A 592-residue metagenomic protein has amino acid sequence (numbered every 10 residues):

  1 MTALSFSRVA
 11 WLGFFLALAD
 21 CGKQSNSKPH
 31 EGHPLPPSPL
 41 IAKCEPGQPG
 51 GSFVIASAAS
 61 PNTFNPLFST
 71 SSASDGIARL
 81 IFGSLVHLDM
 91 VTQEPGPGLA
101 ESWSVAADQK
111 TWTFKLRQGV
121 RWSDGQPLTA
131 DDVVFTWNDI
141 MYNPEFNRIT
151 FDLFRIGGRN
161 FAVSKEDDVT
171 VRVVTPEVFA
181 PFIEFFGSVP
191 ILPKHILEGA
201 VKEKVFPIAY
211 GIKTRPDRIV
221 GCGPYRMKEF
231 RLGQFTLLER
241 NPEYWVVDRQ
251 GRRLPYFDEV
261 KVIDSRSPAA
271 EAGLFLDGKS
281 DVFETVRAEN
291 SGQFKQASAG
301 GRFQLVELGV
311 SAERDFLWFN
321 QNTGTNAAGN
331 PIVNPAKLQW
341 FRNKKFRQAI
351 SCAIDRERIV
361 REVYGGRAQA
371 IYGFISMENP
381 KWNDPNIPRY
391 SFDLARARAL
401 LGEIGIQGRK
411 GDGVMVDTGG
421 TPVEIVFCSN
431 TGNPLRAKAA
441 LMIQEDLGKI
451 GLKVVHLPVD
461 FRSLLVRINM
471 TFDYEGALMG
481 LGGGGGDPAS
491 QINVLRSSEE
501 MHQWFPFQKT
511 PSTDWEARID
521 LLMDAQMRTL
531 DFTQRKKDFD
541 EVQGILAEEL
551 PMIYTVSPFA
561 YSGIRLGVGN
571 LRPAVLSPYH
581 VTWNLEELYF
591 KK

Functional and structural regions predicted by a protein language model:
M1-S5: N-terminal secretory signal peptides that target proteins for export/translocation
R8-D20: Bacterial N-terminal signal peptides
C21-E45, V91, T113, R117-I149 (+8 more regions): Extracytoplasmic/periplasmic ligand-capture domains
P37-L40, F53-A107, N138, V220-C222: N-terminal lobe/hinge region of extracytoplasmic solute-binding protein
P39-L40, A59-D75, L99, Q126 (+7 more regions): A structural "hinge/loop" feature
S60-P61, G119-V120, V178-F179: Acidic glycine-/aspartate-rich tracts in secreted/extracellular proteins
K115, F151-E203, R231: Surface-exposed binding/hinge segments that line and control ligand-binding clefts or catalytic entry sites
T555: Active-site-proximal polar cores
